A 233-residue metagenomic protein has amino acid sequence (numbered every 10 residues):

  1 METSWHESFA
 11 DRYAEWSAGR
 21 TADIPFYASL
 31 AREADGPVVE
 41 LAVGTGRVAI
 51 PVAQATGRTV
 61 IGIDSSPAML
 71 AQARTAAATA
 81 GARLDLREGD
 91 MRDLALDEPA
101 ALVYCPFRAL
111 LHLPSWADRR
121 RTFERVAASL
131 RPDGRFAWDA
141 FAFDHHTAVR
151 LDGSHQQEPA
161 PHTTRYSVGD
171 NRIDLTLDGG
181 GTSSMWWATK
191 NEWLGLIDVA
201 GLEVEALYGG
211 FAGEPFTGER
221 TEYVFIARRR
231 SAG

Functional and structural regions predicted by a protein language model:
M1-G36: Conserved class I S-adenosyl-L-methionine
D35-G44: Conserved class I S-adenosyl-L-methionine
A49-D93: Class I SAM-dependent methyltransferase SAM/SAH-binding core
A95-L102: A short acidic, Gly/Pro-enriched loop at the edge of an enzyme's catalytic core that lines a small-molecule cofactor
Y104-P106: A conserved beta-strand element that flanks and buttresses the S-adenosyl-L-methionine
S115, A137-G195: SAM-dependent methyltransferase
R120-P132: A short glycine-rich, Lys/Arg-flanked "PGG" loop and its adjoining helix->strand segment in the class I
K190-G233: C-terminal lobe and adjacent flexible extensions of AdoMet/dcAdoMet transferase-like proteins
